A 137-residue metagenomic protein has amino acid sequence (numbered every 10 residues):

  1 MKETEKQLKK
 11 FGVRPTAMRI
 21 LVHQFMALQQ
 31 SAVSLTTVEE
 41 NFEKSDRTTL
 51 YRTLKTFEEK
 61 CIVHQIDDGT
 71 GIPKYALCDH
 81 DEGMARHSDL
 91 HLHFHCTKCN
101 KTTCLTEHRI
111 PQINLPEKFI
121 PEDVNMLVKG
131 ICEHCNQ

Functional and structural regions predicted by a protein language model:
M1-I20: Short alpha-helical segments that sit at the start of domains
Q7, Q24-Q29: Short amphipathic alpha-helical elements of helix-turn-helix/winged-helix folds
P15-M18, Q29-S34: Short capping segments at the starts of secondary-structure elements
R19-H23, Y51: Short, well-structured alpha-helical segments
T37-N41: A short acidic, leucine-rich amphipathic alpha-helix
K44-T48: Short, basic interhelical loop/turn and adjoining N-cap of the next helix at nucleic-acid- or acidic-partner-contacting
L50, L54-K60: Basic amphipathic alpha-helical segments that dock to polyanions
K60, H64-Q137: Non-DNA-binding regulatory cores of transcription-related proteins, predominantly C-terminal effector-binding
